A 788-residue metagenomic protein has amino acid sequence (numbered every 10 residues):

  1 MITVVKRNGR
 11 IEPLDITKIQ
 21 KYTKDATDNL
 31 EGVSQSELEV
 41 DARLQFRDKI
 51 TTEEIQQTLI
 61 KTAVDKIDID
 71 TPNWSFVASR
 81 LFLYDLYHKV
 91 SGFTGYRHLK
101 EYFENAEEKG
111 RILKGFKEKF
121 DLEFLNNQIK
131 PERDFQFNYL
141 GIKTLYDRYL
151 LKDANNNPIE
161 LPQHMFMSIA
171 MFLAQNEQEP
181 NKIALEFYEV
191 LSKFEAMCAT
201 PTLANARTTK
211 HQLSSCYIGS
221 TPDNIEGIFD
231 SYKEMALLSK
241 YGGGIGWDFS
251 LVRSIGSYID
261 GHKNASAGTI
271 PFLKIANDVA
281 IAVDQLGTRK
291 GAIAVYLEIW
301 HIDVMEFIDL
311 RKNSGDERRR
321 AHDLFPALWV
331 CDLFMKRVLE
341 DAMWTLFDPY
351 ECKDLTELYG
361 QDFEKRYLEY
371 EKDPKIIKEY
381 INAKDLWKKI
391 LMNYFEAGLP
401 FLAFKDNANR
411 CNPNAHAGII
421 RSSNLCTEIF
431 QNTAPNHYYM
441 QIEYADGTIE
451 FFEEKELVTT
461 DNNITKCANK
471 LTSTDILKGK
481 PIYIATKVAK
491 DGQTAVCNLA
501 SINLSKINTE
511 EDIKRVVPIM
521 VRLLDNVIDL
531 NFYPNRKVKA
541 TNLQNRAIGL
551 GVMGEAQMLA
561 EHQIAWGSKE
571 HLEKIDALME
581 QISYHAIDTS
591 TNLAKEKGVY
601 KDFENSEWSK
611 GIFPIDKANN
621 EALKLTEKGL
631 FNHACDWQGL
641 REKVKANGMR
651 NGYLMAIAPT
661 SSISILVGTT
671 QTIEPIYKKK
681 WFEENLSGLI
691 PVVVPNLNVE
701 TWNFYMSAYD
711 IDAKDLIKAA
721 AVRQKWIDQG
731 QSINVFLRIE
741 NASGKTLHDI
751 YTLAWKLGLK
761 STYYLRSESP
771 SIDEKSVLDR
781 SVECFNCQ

Functional and structural regions predicted by a protein language model:
R10, V33-M167, K182-E189: Core nucleic-acid recognition elements
S36-D48, T52, S254-I293, T486 (+6 more regions): A structural-propensity feature for long, helix-poor, extended segments
I50, D65, F137-K152, L191-N205 (+3 more regions): Core structural elements
W74-A106, V330, F334, A408-E443 (+6 more regions): Terminal amphipathic helices with adjacent charged low-complexity linkers/tails
D85-E132, S214-D491, A495-S501, N508-T509 (+4 more regions): Active-site cavity-forming subdomains of large catalytic enzyme subunits
E118-F124, K130-T144, F430-Q431, L524 (+5 more regions): Catalytic alpha/beta core of large soluble enzyme barrels
Q128, E132-T144, R148, N176-K210 (+2 more regions): Conserved oxyanion/phosphate-binding beta-strand-loop segments in alpha/beta enzyme cores
P201, V517-K539, I564-T660, Q731-S732 (+1 more regions): Internal maturation/activation junctions in enzymes
